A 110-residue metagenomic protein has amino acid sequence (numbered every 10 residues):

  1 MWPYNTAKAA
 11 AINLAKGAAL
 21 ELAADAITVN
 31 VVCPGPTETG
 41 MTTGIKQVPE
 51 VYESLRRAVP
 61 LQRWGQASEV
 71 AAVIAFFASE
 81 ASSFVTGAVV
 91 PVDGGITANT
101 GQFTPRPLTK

Functional and structural regions predicted by a protein language model:
M1-P3, M41: Conserved catalytic loop/helix region of short-chain dehydrogenase/reductase
Y4, I12: Catalytic tyrosine of NAD(P)H-dependent dehydrogenase/reductases that use a Tyr as the general acid/base
A7, A15: Active-site helix of classical SDR
N13, V31, E50-A81, V85 (+1 more regions): C-terminal helical subdomain
L20-A24, S83: Alpha-helical segment proximal to the catalytic Tyr-Lys
D25, N30, A88: Rossmann-like NAD(H)/NADP(H) cofactor-binding core
V29, C33-G44, A98: Short, flexible catalytic-loop segment of classical short-chain dehydrogenase/reductase
T86-K110: Short C-terminal tail/terminal secondary-structure segment of NAD(P)H-dependent dehydrogenase/reductase domains
